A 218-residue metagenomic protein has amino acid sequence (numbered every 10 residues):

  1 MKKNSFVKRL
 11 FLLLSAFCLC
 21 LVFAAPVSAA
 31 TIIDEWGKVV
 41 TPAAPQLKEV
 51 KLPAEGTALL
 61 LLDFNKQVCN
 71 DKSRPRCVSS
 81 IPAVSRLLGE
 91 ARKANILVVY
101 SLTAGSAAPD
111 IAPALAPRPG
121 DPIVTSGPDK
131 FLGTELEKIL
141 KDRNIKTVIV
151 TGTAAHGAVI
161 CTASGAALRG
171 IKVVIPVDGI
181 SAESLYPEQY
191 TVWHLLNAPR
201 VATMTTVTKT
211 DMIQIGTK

Functional and structural regions predicted by a protein language model:
K2-L14: Bacterial N-terminal signal peptides that target proteins for export
L12-V22: Bacterial N-terminal signal peptides
F23-A29: Sec/Tat signal peptide C-region and signal peptidase I cleavage site
A29-A58, R86, G105-K218: Active-site-adjacent betaalpha module
L60-L62: Short hydrophobic beta-strand that contains or immediately precedes a catalytic carboxylate
F64, Y100-T103, V177: A cross-domain feature marking catalytic cores of carbohydrate-active enzymes and several ubiquitous metabolic/repair
N65-D71: Short acidic, Gly/Ser-rich segments with clustered Asp/Glu that frequently serve as metal-coordination loops in enzyme
S73-A91, N95-Y100: A short alpha/beta connector and helix-capping loop motif
